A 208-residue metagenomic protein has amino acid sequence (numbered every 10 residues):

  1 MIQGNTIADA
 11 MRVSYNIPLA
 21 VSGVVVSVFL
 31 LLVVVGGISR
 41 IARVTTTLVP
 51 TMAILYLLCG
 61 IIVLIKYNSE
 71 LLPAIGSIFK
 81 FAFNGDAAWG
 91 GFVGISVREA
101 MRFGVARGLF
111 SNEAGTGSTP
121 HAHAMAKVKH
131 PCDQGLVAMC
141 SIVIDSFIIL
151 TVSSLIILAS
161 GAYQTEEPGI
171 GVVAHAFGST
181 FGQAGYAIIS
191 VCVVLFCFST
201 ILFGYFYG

Functional and structural regions predicted by a protein language model:
M1, V24-V25, A88-L109, I148-I156 (+1 more regions): Select transmembrane alpha-helical segments in multipass membrane proteins
M1-N16, G169-V173, S190-G208: Hydrophobic transmembrane alpha-helices that form the core helical bundles of multi-pass secondary transporters
N5-T6, G117-A126, I156-S160, G171-H175 (+1 more regions): Re-entrant/interfacial helical elements at transmembrane boundaries that shape and gate the permeation pathway
T6-M11, P18-Y67, L71-F79: Membrane-interface loop-to-helix entry segments
V21, V25, I54, M139-I144 (+1 more regions): Hydrophobic residues within alpha-helical transmembrane segments of multi-pass solute transporters/permease subunits
L32-I38, C59, F103-N112, I142 (+1 more regions): Transmembrane alpha-helix interface/packing and boundary motifs in multi-pass membrane proteins, characterized by
V33, G108-E113, G117-P131, A138-I142: Helix-loop junctions at the membrane interface of multi-pass solute transporters
C59-S77, W89-F92, M125-A126, M139-I170: Extracellular/periplasmic helix-exit of transmembrane alpha-helices
